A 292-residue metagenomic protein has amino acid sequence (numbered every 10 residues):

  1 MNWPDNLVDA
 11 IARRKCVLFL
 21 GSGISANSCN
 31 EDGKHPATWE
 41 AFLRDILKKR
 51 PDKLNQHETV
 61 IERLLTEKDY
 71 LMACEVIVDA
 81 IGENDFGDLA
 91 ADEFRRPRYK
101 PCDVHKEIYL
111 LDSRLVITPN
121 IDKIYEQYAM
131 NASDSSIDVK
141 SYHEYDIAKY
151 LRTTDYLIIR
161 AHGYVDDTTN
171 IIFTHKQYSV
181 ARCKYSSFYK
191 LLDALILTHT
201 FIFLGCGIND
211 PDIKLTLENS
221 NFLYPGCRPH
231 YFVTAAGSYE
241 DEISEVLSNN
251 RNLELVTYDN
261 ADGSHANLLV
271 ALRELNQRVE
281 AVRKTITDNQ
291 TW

Functional and structural regions predicted by a protein language model:
M1-F19, I24-S28, D32-G33, I81-G82 (+5 more regions): SIR2/sirtuin-family catalytic core signature
M1-Y109, R114-I117, Y125, N289-W292: Gly/serine-rich nucleotide phosphate-binding loop at the start of the catalytic core of nucleotide/ADP-ribose-handling
S22-G23, W39, P119-I121, Y142 (+3 more regions): Fold-independent oxyanion-binding glycine-rich loops and adjacent beta-strand/coil segments at enzyme active sites
K49-D52, H57-E62, D138-L157, C227-Y231: Charge-dense polyanion-binding interfaces
D79, E83-G87, Y156-H175: A charged nuclease-like catalytic/ligand-binding cleft shared by nucleic-acid processing domains
P97-P101, A181-Y185, D210: A conditional alpha-helix N-cap/helix-loop micro-motif detector
Y109-L110, R114-T153, I159-G163: Extended, H/D-rich, highly charged conserved domains that either
Y142-Y145, F173-K190: Active-site glycine-rich loop that binds ribose-phosphate moieties when present
